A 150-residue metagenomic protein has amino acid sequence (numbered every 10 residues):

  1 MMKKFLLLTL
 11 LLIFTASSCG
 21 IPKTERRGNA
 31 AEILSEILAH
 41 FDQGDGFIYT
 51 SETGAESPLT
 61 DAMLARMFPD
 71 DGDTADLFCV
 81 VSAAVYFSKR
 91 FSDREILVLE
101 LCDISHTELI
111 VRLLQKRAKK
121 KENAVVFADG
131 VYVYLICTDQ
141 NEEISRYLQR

Functional and structural regions predicted by a protein language model:
M1-G28: Gram-positive cell-envelope targeting signals
C19-R150: Soluble, non-membrane globular domain cores that form compact, hydrophobic packing and curved binding surfaces
